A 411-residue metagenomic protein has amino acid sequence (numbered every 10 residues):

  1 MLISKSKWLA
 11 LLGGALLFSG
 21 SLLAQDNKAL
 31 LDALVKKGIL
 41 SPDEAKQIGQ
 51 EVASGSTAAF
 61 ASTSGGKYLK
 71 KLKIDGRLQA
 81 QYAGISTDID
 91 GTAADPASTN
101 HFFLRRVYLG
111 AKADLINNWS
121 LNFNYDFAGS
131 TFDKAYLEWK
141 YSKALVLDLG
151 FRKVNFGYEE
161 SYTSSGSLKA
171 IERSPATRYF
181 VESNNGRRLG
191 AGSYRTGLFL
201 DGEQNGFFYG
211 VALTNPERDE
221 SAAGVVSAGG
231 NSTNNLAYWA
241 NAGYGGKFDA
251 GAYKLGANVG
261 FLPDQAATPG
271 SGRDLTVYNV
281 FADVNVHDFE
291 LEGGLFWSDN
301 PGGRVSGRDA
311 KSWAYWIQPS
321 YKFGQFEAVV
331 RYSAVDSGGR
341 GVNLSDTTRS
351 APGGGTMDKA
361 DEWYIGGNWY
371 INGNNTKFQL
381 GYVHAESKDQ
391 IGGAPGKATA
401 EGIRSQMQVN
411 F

Functional and structural regions predicted by a protein language model:
L2, L11-G13, F18, L22-Q79 (+3 more regions): N-terminal periplasmic/intermembrane-space "pro-region" immediately following the signal or transit peptide
K5-K7, K37, K377: A general lysine-centric signal
S6-L11, A15-L17, A252, Y321: Small-residue packing motifs within transmembrane alpha-helices
F60-D219, N234-D249, V284, I317-R340: Outer membrane beta-barrel
S86, D95, Y136-K140, L168 (+1 more regions): Outer-membrane beta-barrel pore domains
L189, N231, R308: Glycine- and other small-residue-rich loops at beta-strand/loop junctions that grip anionic moieties
G210-A212, E220-V225, A267-P269: A short secondary-structure junction signal
A228-N235, R273-L275: Interfacial loop-to-helix transition and helix-capping segments at the boundaries of transmembrane helices
